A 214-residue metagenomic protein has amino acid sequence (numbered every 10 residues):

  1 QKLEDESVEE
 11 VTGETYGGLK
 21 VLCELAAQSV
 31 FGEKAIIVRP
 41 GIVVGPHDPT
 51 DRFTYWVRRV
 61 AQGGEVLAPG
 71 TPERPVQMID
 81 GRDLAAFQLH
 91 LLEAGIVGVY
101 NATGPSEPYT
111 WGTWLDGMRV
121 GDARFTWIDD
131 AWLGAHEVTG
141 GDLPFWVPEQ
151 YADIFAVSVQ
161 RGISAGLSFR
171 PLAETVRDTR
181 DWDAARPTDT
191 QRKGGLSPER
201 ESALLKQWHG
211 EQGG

Functional and structural regions predicted by a protein language model:
Q1-E14, S29: Active-site "gating" loop of Rossmann-like NAD(P)-dependent oxidoreductase/epimerase domains
V21-P46: Conserved beta-loop-beta element that borders a ligand/cofactor-binding pocket
L22, T50-W56, P69-A94, G98-N101 (+1 more regions): Substrate-positioning beta->alpha
Q28, I36-R39, L67-P69, D80 (+2 more regions): A structural signal for short, well-ordered beta-strand segments and their strand-loop junctions that often border
D48, I79, Y109, V157 (+1 more regions): Residue-level signal for the nucleotide or nucleotide-sugar donor/cofactor binding architecture
V57-P69, R124, I154: A short C-terminal helix-loop "cap" of Rossmann-like NAD(P)-dependent dehydrogenase/epimerase domains
H90-Q160, R177-R180, P187-G214: Mid/C-terminal beta-alpha module of Rossmann-like enzyme folds, strongest in SDR-family dehydrogenases/epimerases
